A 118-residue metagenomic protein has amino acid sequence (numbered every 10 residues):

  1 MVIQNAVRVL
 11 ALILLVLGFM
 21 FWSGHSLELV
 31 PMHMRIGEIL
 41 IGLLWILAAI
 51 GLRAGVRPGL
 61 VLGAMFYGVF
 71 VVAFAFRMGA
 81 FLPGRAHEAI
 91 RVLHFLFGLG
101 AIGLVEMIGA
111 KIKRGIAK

Functional and structural regions predicted by a protein language model:
M1-K118: Polytopic transmembrane helical bundles with strong interfacial aromatic enrichment
